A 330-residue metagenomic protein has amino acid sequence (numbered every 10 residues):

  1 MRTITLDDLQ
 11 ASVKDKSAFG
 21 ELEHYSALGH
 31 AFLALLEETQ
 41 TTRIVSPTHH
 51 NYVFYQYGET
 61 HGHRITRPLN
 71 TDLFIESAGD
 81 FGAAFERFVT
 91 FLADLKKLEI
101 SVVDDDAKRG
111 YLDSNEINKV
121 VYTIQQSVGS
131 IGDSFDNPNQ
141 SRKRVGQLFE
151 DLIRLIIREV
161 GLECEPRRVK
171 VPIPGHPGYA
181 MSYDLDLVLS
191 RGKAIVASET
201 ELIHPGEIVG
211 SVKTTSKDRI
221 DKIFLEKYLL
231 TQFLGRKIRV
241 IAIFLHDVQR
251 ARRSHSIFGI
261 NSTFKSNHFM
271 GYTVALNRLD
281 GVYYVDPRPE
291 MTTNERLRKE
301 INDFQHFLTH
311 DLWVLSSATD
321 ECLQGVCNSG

Functional and structural regions predicted by a protein language model:
M1-Y52, L245-G330: C-terminal tail/extension regions appended to the core domain(s) of diverse proteins
D8-G161: Interdomain/boundary linker segments immediately adjacent to catalytic/signaling cores
R154-P166, A194-S198: Secondary-structure boundary elements
I157, L187-L189, P205-T214, I223: Conserved catalytic cores of phosphodiester-cleaving nucleases, focusing on short active-site segments
E159-Y179: A short acidic/basic microdomain associated with nuclease active sites
S182-A197: Short acidic loop-to-beta-strand element that houses the catalytic metal-binding Asp/Glu of nuclease active sites
V196-E201, K213-E226, R252-S254: Active-site-adjacent loop/helix micro-motif of nuclease/hydrolase catalytic cores
L229-K237: Arginine/glycine-rich "motif VI" loop of SF2 helicases in the C-terminal RecA-like domain
